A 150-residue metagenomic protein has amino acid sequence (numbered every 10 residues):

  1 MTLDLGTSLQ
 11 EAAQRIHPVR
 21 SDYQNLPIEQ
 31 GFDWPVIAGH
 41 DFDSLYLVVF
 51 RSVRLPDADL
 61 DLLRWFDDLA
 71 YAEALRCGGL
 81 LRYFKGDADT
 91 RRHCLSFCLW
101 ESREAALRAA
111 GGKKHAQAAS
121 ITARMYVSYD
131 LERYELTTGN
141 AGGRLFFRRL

Functional and structural regions predicted by a protein language model:
M1-D87, E135-L150: Short S/T/G/P-rich N-terminal loop/turn motif that feeds into the first structured element of a domain
Y23, R51-R54, L99-W100, A109-R124 (+1 more regions): A structural signal for the main folded, soluble domain(s) of proteins
V48-S52, Y83-G112: Short, well-ordered beta-strand segments in beta-rich or mixed alpha/beta enzyme and ligand-binding folds
D61-W65, S96-C98, A109-G111, A123-R124 (+2 more regions): Surface-exposed beta-strand edges and their flanking turn/coil or helix-capping segments
F66-A70, L95, A105, K114-I121: Short, hydrophobic/aromatic alpha-helical segments in well-folded domains
L75, G79, A88, G111-K114 (+1 more regions): Short amphipathic alpha-helices and their capping/turn residues within compact interaction modules
D89-R91, Q117-I121, Y126-G142, L150: Catalytic cores of eukaryotic secretory-pathway lumenal/extracellular enzymes that build and remodel glycoconjugates
